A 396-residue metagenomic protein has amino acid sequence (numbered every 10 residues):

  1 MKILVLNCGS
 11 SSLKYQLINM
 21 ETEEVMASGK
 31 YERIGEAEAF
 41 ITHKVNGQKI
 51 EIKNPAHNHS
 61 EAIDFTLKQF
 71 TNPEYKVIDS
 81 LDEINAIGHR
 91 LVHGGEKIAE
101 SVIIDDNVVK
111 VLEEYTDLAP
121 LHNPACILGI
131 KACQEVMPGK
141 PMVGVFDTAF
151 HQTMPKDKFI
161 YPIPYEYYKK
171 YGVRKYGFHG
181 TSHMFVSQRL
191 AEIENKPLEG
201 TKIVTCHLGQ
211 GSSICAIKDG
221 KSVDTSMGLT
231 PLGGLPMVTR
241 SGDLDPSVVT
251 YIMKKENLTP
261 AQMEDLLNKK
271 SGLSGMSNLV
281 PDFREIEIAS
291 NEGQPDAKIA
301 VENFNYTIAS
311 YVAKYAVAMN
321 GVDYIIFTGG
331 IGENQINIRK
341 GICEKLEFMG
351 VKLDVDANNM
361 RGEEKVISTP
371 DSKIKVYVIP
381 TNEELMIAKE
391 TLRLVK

Functional and structural regions predicted by a protein language model:
M1-L4: Extreme N-terminal starter segment of soluble prokaryotic enzymes
S12-A56, G228: Short glycine-rich, Thr/Ser-proximal phosphate-binding strand/loop in the N-terminal lobe of ATP-dependent enzymes
Q69-I84, L190-P197, V312-D323: Phosphate/pyrophosphate-binding loops at sites that engage ATP/ADP/AMP, CoA/4′-phosphopantetheine, polyphosphate
F70, E74-H122, V143, A149-K158: Short beta-strand-loop/turn "lid" adjacent to the catalytic site in phosphate-handling enzymes
F150-K254: Glycine-rich phosphate-binding loop of actin/hexokinase-like ATP-binding domains
D265, G272-M276, F283-A318: Adenine-nucleotide phosphate-binding core of ATP-dependent small-molecule kinases
D323-K345: Glycine-rich phosphate-binding loops at beta-strand->alpha-helix junctions
D354-K396: Glycine-rich phosphate-binding/hydrolytic loop that grips phosphoryl groups
